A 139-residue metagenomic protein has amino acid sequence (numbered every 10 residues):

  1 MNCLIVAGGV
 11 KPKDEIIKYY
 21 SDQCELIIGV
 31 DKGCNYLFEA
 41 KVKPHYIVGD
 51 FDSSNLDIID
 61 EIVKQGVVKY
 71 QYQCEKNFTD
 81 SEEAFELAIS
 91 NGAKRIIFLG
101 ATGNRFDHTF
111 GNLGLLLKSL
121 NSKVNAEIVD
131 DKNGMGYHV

Functional and structural regions predicted by a protein language model:
M1-E61: N-terminal beta-strand-loop-alpha-helix module at the start of alpha/beta ligand-binding or catalytic domains
V6, I28-D31, G49, Y70-Q71 (+2 more regions): General beta-strand structural signal in soluble alpha/beta enzymes
V63-Q73, V124-E127: A glycine-rich helix N-cap at a beta->alpha junction
V68-S90: Short phosphate-binding loop-to-helix
K94-R105: N-terminal glycine-rich phosphate/adenylate-binding segment common to multiple enzyme folds
G103, D107-L117: Short Gly/Thr/Asp-enriched flexible loops that form oxyanion-binding sites at enzyme active sites
L116-I128: Conserved donor-nucleotide/metal-binding helix-loop-beta segment in metal-dependent transferases, i.e., the alpha-helix
V129-V139: Catalytic phosphate-donor-binding core of small-molecule kinases
